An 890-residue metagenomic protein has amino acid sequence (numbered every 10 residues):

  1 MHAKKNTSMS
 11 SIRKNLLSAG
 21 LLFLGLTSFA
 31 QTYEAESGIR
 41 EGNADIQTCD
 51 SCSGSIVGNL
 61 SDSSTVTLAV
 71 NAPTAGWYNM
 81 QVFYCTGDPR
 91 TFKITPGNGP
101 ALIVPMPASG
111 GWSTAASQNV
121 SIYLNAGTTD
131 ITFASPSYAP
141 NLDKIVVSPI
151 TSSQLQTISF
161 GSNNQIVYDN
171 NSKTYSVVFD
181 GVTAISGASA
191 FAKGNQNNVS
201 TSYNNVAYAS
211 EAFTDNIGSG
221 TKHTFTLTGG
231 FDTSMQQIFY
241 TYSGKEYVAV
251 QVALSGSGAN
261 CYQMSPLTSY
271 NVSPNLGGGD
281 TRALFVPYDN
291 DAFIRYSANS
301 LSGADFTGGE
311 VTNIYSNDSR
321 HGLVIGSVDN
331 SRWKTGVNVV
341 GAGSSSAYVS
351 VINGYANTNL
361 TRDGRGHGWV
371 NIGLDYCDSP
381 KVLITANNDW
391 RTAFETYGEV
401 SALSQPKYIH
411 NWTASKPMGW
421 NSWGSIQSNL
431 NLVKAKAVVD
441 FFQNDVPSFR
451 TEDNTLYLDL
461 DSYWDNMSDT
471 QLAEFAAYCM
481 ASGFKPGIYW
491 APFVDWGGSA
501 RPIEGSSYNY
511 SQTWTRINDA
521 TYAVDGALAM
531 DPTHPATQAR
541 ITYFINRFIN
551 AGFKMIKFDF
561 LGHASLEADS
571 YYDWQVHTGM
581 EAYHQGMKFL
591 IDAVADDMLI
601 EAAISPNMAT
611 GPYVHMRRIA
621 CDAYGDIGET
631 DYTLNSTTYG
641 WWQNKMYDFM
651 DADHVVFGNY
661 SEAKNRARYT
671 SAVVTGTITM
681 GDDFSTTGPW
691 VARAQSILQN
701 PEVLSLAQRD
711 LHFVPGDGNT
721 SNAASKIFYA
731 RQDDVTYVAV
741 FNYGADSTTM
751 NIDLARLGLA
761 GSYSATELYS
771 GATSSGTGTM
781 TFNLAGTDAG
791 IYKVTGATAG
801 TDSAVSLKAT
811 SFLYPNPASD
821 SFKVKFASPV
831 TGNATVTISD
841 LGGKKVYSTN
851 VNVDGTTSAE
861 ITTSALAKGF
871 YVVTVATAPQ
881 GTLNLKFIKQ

Functional and structural regions predicted by a protein language model:
M1-H2, A804-Q890: C-terminal outer-membrane/trafficking sorting elements
Q31-T157, V794-G796: Extracytoplasmic
V66-L68, Q118-V120, M780, G790 (+1 more regions): Short strand-edge motifs at loop-to-beta-strand transitions and within beta-strands of extracellular beta-rich domains
Y78, F83, V248, A672-T675 (+3 more regions): Carbohydrate-binding surface patches
V146, I158-R450, S482: Carbohydrate-recognition beta-sandwich/jelly-roll modules in extracellular/periplasmic carbohydrate-active proteins
K416-N546, F553-F558, H563-D573: Aromatic-lined carbohydrate-binding/catalytic grooves of carbohydrate-active enzymes
I503-A527, D531-P535, A539, E581 (+1 more regions): Glycan-recognition surfaces
G776-T798, G869: C-terminal beta-strand-rich structural cap/linker in extracellular carbohydrate-active enzymes
